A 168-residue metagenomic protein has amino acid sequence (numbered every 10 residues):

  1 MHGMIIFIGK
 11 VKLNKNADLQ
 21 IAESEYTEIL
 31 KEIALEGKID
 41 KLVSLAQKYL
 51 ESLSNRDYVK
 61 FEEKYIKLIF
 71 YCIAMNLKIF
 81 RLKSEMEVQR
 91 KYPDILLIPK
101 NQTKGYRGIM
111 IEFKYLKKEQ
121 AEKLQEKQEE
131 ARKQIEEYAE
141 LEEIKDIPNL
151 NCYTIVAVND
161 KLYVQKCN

Functional and structural regions predicted by a protein language model:
M1-A131, E137-A139, N149, C167-N168: Extended alpha-helical interface modules used as scaffolds for assembling large macromolecular complexes
Q128, E143-N168: Domain-level recognition of nuclease-like catalytic cores that cleave nucleotide substrates
